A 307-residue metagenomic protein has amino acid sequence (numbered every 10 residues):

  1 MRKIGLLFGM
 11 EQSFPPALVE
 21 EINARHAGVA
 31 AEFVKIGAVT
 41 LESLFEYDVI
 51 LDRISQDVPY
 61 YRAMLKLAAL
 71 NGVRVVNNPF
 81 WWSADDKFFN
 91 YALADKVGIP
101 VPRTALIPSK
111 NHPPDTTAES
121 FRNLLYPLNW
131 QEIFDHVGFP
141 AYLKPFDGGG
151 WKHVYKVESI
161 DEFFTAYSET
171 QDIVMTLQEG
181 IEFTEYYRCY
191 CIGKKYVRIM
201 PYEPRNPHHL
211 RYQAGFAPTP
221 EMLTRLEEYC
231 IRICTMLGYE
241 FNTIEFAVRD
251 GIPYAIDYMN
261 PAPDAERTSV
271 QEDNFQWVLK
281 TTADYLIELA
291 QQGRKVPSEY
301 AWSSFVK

Functional and structural regions predicted by a protein language model:
R2-F8, L70-G72, F80-Y186, F216 (+2 more regions): Active-site nucleotide/adenylate-binding loops and adjacent lid/helix of ATP-dependent enzymes
G9-S120: Conserved N-proximal alpha/beta basic substrate-recognition cap immediately N-terminal to, or forming the N-lobe
E11-Q12, Q56-D57, D147-G149, E182-F183 (+3 more regions): Short, solvent-exposed loop/turn segments at secondary-structure junctions
Y47-V49, C189-C191, I252-R267: A short beta-strand motif that forms the metal-chelation/ATP-contact edge of phosphoryl-transfer active sites
A141, R198, N242, Y254-D257: Protein kinase-like catalytic core scaffold
E169-I173, E179-E185, C191-P207, R211: Catalytic core of tubulin tyrosine ligase-like
N206-A214, A265-E272: A short, polar/charged loop-to-alpha-helix boundary motif
H208-Y254, K280-R294, W302-V306: A long amphipathic alpha-helix within ATP-dependent nucleotide-binding catalytic cores
